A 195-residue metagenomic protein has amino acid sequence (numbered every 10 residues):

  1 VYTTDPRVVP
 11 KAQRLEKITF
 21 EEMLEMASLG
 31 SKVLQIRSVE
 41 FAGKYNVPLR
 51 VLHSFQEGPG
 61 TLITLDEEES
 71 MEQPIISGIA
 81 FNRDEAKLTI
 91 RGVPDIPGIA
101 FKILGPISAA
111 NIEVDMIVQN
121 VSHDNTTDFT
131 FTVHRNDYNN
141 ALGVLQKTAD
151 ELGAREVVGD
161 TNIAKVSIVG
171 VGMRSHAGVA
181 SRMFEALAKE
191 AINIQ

Functional and structural regions predicted by a protein language model:
V1-Q195: C-terminal catalytic "cap/lid" subdomain
